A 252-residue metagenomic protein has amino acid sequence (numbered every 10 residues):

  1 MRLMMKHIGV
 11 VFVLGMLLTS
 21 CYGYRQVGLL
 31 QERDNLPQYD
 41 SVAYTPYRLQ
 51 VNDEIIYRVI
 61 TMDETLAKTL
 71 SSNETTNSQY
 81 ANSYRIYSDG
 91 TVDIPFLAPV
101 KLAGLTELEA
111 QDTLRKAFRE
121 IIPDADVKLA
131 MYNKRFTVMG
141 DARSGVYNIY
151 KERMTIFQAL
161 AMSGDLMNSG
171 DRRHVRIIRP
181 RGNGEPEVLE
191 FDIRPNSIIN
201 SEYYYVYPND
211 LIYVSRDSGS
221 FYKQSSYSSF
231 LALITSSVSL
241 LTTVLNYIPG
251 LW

Functional and structural regions predicted by a protein language model:
M1-C21: Sec-dependent bacterial lipoprotein signal peptides
R2, C21-W252: Ser/Thr/Pro/Gly-biased, low-complexity, turn-/loop-rich segments that often occur immediately after N-terminal
